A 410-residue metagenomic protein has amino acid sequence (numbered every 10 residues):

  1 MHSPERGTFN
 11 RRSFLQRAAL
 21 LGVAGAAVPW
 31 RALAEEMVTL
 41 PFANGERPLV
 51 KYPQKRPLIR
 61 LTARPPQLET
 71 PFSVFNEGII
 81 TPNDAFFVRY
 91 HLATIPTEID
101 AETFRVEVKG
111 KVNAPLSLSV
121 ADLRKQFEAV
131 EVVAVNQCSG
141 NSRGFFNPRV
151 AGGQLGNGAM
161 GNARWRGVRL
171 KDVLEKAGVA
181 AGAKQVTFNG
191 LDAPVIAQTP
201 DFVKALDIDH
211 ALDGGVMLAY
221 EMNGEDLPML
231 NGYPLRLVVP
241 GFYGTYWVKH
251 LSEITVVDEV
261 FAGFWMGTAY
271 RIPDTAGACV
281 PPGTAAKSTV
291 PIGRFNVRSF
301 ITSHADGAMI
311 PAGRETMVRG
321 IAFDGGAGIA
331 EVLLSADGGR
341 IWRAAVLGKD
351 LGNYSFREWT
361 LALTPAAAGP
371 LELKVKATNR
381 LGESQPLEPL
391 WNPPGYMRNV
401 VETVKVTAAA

Functional and structural regions predicted by a protein language model:
M1-S13, V28-P29: N-terminal secretory signal peptides
P4-E5, F14, N113, M160: Short, flexible active-site loop motifs that bind/organize anionic cofactors or intermediates
A18-V23: Sec-dependent signal peptide hydrophobic core
E35-A410: Structured, non-membrane catalytic/scaffold regions adjacent to prosthetic-group chemistry
